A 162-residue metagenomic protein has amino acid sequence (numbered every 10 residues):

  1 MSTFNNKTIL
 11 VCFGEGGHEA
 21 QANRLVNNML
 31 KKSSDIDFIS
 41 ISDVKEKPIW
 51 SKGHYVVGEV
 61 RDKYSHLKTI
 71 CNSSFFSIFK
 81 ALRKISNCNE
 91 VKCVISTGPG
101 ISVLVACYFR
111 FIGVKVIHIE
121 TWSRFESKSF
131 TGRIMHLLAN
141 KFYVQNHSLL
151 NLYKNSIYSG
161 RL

Functional and structural regions predicted by a protein language model:
S2-E15: Nucleotide-activated donor-dependent transferases that construct or modify glycoconjugates
K7, K92, N140: Conserved acidic residues
I9-L10, H18-K32, P48: Short amphipathic alpha-helix
F13-G14, S34-S74, S148, S159: Conserved nucleotide-sugar phosphate-binding/catalytic loop shared by glycosyltransferases and other
H66-K92: An amphipathic, basic-hydrophobic alpha-helix
L82-C93, V103-I117, R133-L137: Glycosyltransferases and closely related glycan-assembly transferases that use nucleotide-activated donors
T97-I101: Short His-centered aromatic/hydrophobic patch
V114-L162: Active-site-proximal region of nucleotide-activated glycan assembly enzymes, centered on histidine/acidic-rich loops
